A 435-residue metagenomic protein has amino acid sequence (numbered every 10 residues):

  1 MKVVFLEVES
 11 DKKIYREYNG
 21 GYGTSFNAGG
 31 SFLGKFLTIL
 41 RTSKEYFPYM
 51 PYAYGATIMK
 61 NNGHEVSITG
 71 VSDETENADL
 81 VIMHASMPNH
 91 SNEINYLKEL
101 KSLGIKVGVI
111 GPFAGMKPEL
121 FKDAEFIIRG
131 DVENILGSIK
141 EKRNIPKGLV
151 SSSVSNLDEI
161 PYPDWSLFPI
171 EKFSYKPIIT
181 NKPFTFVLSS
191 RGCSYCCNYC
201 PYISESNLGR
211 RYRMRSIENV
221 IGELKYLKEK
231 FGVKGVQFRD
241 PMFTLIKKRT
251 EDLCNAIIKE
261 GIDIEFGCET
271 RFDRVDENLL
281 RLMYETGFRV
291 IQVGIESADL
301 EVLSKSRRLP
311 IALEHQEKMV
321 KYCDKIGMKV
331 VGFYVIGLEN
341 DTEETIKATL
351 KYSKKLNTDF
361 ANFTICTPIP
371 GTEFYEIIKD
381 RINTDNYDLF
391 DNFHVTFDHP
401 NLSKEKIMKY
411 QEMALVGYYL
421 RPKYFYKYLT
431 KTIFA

Functional and structural regions predicted by a protein language model:
K2-K225, E229-G232: Acidic, low-complexity intrinsically disordered segments
K2-R16, A28, K35, A56 (+4 more regions): C-terminal accessory regions of radical SAM enzymes
F5, M83, F238-D240, V293 (+1 more regions): Conserved beta-strand positions
Y52, F113, P241-L245, R271-F272 (+2 more regions): Short, solvent-exposed turn/loop segments enriched in Gly/Ser/Thr/Pro and often Arg
P118-K122, L279, N340-K355: Catalytic cores of alpha/beta
S166-V331, K351: Radical SAM [4Fe-4S] cluster-binding motif and immediate context
M328-F333, L338, L356-A361: Conserved beta-strand->loop/alpha-helix structural units within folded catalytic cores of enzymes with alpha/beta
